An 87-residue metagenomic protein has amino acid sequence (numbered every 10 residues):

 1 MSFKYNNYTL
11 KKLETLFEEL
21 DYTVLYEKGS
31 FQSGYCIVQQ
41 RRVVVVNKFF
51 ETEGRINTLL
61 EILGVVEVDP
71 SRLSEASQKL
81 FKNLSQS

Functional and structural regions predicted by a protein language model:
M1-Q32, V38: Auxiliary, metal-adjacent structural segments of Zn-dependent hydrolase domains
Y5, G54-R55: Secondary-structure boundary/capping motif
L10-L13, S30, L63, N83-S87: Short flexible/disordered coil segments
K28-E53: Active-site scaffold of zinc-dependent metalloenzymes
S33, E53, V66-S87: Post-HEXXH active-site segment of zinc metalloproteases
R55-G64: Short alpha-helix carrying the canonical HExxH Zn2+-binding catalytic motif
